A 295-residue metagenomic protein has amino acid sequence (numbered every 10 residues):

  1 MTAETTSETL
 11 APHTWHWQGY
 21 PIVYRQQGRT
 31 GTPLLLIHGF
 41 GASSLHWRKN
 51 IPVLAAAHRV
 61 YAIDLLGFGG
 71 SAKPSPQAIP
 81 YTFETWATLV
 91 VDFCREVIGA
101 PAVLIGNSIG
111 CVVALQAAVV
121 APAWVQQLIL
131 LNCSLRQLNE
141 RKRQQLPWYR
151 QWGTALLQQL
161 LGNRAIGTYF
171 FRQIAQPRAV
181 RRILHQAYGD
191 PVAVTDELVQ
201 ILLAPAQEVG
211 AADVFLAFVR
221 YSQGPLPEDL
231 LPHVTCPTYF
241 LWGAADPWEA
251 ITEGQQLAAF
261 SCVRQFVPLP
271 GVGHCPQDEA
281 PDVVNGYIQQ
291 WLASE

Functional and structural regions predicted by a protein language model:
W15-Y20, R25-Q27, Y61-I109, Q277 (+1 more regions): Active-site loop/oxyanion-hole signature of alpha/beta-hydrolase fold enzymes
I22, R164-H233: Conserved alpha/beta-hydrolase catalytic His-Asp/Glu region
T32-G39: Short beta-strand element of the alpha/beta-hydrolase
G39-K49, V60: Serine-hydrolase catalytic-loop signature spanning alpha/beta hydrolases and amidase-signature enzymes
G110, A114-A118: Short helix immediately C-terminal to the catalytic nucleophile in hydrolase catalytic domains
V119, Q126-G167: Flexible "cap/lid" loop of the alpha/beta hydrolase fold
H233-V272: Conserved loop-alpha-helix segment in the C-terminal half of the alpha/beta-hydrolase fold that carries the catalytic
C262-E295: Catalytic active-site module of serine/aspartate enzymes centered on a nucleophile-bearing elbow/loop
